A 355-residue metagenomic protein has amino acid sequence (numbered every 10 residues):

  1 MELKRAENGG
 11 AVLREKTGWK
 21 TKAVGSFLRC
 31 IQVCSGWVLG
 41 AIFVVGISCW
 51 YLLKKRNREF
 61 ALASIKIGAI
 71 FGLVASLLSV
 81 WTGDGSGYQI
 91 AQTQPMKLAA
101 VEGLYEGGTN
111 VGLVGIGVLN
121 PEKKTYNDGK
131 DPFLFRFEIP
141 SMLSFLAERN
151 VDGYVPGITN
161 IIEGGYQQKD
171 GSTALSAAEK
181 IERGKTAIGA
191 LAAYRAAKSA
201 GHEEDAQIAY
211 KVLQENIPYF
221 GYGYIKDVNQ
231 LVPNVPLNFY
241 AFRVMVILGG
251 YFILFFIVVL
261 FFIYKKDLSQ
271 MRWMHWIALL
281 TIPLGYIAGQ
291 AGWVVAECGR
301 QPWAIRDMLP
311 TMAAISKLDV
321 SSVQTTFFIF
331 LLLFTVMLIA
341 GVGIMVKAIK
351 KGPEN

Functional and structural regions predicted by a protein language model:
M1-N355: Polytopic transmembrane helical bundles with strong interfacial aromatic enrichment
